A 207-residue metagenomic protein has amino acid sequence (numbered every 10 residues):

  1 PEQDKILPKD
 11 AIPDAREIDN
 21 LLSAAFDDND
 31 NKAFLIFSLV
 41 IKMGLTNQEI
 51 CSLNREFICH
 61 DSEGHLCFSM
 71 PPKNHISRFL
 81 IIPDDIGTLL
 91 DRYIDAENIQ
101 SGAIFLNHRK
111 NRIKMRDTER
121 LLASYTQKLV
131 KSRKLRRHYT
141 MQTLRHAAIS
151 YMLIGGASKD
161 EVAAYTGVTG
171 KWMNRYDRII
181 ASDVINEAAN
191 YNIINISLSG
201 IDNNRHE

Functional and structural regions predicted by a protein language model:
P1-N20: Flexible interdomain linker/hinge and immediately adjacent N-terminus of the catalytic tyrosine-recombinase domain
E17-L45: Basic, Lys/Arg- and aromatic-enriched nucleic-acid-binding interface segment
I36-F37, G44-L53, V162: Alpha-helix N-cap/helix-start motif at helix boundaries, enriched for small hydrophobics
S52-I58, A163-G170, R178-I185, N190-Y191: A short, basic/aromatic helix-end/turn motif that makes direct DNA contacts
S52-I86: Conserved tyrosine-mediated DNA breakage-rejoining catalytic core shared by Y-recombinases
P83-L135: Active-site/catalytic core of tyrosine-dependent DNA strand-transfer enzymes
A123-A164, V168: Short, basic (Lys/Arg/His-rich) helix/loop patches that form interaction surfaces in the mid-to-C-terminal regions
R175-E207: DNA/chromatin major-groove-contacting recognition/catalytic segments
